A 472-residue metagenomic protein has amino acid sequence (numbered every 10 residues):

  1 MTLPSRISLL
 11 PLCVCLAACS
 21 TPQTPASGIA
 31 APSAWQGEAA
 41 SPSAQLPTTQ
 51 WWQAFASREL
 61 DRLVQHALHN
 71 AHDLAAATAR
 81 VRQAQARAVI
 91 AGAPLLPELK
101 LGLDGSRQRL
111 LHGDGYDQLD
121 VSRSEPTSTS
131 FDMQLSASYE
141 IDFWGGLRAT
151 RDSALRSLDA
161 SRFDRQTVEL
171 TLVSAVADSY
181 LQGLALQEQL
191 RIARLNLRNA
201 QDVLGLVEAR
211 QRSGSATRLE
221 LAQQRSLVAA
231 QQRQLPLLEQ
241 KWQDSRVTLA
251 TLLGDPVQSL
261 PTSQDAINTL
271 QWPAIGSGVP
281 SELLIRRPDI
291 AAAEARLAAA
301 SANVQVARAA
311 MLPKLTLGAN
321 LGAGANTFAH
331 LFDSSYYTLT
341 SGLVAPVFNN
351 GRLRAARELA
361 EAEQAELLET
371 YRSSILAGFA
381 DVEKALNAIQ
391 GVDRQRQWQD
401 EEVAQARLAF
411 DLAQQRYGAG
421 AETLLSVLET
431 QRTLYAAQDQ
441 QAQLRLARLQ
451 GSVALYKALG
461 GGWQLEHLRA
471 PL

Functional and structural regions predicted by a protein language model:
T2-H69, Y116, L155, E239-I285 (+2 more regions): Terminal intrinsically disordered/low-complexity segments used for targeting and assembly
L46-F55, D104-S136, S259-G276, Q305 (+2 more regions): Small/polar, glycine/serine/threonine/aspartate-rich low-complexity segments that form flexible
L60-R62, Q83, S130-D132, D178 (+3 more regions): Transmembrane beta-barrel architecture of outer-membrane proteins
V64, D132-S136, Y180, R225 (+3 more regions): Membrane-embedded beta-strand positions in outer-membrane beta-barrel channels/transporters
A75-A76, G92, I141-E169, L219 (+7 more regions): Sec/SRP-type N-terminal targeting helices
F163-V279, A388, V392, T433-Y435 (+1 more regions): Periplasmic alpha-helical coiled-coil/stalk elements that build and connect Gram-negative outer-membrane
Q211-S215, Y417-A421, A458, G462: A short glycine-centered flexible hinge/capping loop motif at secondary-structure junctions
